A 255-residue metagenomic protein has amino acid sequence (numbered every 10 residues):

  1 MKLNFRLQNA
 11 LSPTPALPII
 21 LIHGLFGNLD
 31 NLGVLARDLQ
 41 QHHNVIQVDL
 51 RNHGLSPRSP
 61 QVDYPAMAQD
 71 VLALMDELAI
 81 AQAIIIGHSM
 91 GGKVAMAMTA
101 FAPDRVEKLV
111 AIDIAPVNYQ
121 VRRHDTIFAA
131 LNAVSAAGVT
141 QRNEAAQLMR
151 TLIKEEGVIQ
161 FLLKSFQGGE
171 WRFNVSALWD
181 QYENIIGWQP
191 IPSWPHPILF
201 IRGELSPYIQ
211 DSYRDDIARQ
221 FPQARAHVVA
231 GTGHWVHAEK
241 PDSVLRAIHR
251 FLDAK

Functional and structural regions predicted by a protein language model:
M1-I20, Q40-H43, I80-A81, F221-R225 (+1 more regions): Alpha/beta-hydrolase fold catalytic core
I22-G24, R202: The conserved beta1-alpha1 loop
G24-V34: Serine-hydrolase catalytic-loop signature spanning alpha/beta hydrolases and amidase-signature enzymes
G33-Q40, I46-M90, R246: Active-site loop/oxyanion-hole signature of alpha/beta-hydrolase fold enzymes
M96-F101, E107-G138: Flexible "cap/lid" loop of the alpha/beta hydrolase fold
R122, A137-I191: Conserved alpha/beta-hydrolase catalytic His-Asp/Glu region
G169-Q220, R225-V228: Conserved serine/cysteine hydrolase catalytic core
T232-P241, L245: Catalytic histidine-centered segment of alpha/beta-hydrolase-like enzymes
